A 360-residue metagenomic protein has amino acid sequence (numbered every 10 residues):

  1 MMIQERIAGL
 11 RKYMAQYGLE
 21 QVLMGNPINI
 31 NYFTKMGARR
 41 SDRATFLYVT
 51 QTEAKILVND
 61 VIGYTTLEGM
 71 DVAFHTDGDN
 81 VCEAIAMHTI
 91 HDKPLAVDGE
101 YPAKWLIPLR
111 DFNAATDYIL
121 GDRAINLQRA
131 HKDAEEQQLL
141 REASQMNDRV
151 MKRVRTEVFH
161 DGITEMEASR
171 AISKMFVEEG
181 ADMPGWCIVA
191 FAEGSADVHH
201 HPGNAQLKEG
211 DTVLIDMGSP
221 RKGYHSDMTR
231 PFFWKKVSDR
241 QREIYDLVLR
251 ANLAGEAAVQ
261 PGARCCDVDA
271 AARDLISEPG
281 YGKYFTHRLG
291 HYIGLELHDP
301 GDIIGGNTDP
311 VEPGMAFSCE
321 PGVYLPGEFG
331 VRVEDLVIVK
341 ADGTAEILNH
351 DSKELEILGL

Functional and structural regions predicted by a protein language model:
M1-L360: Active-site neighborhoods and metal-handling regions in enzymes and metal-associated proteins
